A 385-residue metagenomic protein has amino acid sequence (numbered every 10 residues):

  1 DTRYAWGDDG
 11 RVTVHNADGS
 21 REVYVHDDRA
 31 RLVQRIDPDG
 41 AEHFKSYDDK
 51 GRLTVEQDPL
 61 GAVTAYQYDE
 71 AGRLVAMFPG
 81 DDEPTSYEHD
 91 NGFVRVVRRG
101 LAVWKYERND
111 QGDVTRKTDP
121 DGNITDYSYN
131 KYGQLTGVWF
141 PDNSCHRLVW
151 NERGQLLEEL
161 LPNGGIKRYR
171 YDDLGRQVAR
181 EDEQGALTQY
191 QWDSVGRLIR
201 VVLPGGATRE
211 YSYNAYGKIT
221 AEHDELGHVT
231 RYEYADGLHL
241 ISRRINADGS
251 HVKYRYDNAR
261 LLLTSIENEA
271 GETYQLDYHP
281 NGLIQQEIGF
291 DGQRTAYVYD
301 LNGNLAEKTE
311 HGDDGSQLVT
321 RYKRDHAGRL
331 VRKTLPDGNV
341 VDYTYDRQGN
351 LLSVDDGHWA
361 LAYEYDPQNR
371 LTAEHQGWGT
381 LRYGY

Functional and structural regions predicted by a protein language model:
D1-Y385: Extended charged/polar low-complexity repeat regions
